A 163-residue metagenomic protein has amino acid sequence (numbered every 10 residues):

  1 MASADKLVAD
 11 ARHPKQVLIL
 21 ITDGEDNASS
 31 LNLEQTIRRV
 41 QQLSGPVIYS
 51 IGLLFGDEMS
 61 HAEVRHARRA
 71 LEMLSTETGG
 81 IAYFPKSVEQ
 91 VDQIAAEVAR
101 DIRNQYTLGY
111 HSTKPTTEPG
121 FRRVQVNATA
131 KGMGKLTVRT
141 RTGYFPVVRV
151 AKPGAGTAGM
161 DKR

Functional and structural regions predicted by a protein language model:
M1-R163: Scaffold/interface architecture of coatomer-like assemblies
